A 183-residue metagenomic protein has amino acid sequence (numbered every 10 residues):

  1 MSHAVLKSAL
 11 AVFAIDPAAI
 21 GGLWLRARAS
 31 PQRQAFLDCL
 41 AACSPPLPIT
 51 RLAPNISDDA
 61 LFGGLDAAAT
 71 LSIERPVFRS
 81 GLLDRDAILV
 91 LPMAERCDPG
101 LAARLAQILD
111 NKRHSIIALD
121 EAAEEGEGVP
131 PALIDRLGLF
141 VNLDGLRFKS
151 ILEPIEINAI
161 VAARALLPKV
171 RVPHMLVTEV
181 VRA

Functional and structural regions predicted by a protein language model:
M1-L137, V141-D144: Conserved ASCE/P-loop NTPase catalytic core
A102, R147-A183: Basic, amphipathic alpha-helical bundle interface domains used for macromolecular binding and assembly
